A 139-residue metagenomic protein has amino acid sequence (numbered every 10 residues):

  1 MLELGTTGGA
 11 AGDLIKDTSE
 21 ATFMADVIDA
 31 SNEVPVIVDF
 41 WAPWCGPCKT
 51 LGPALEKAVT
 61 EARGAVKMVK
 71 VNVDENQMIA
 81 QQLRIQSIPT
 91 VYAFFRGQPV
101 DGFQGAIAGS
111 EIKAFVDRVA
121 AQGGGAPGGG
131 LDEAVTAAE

Functional and structural regions predicted by a protein language model:
M1-R63, Q77-M78, I88-T90, F95-E139: Proteins that catalyze or organize thiol-disulfide redox chemistry and the adjacent proteostasis machinery handling
Q82-Q86: A short glycine-leucine-enriched loop at secondary-structure breakpoints that most characteristically corresponds
